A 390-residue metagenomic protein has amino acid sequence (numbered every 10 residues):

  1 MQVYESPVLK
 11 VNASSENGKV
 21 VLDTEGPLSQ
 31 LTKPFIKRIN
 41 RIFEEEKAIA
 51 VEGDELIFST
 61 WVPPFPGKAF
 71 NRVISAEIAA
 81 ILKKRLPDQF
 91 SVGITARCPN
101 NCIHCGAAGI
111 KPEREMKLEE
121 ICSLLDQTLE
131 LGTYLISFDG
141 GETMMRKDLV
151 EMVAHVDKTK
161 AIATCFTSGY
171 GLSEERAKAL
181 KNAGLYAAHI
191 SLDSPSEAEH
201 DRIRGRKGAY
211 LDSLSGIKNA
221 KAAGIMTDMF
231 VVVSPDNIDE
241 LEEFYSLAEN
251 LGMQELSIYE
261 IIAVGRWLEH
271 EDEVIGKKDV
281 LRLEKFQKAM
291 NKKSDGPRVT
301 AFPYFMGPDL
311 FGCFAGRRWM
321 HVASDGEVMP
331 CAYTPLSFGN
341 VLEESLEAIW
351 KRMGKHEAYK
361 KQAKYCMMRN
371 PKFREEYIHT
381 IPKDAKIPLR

Functional and structural regions predicted by a protein language model:
V3-V8, S14-Q30, P34, I39-I42 (+1 more regions): Flexible mid-to-C-terminal extensions adjoining Fe-S/redox cofactors in radical SAM and related proteins
N17-G18, L31-L56, P63-K178: Conserved alpha-helical substructure of the radical SAM core
S91, T95-C98, M306, S324 (+1 more regions): Residue-level signal for mature regions of secreted extracellular proteins and peptides
R97-A107, A315, P330-Y333, K364-K372: Local cysteine-cluster metal-coordination motifs and their immediate loop/turn environment, predominantly Fe-S cluster
G109-R114, R202-K207, E271-I275: Short glycine-enriched, charge-decorated loop/helix-capping segments at active-site entrances that position
K111, E142, S194, I262 (+1 more regions): Flexible, active-site-proximal loop/turn residues at the rims of small-molecule/cofactor binding pockets and catalytic
L118-D139, R146-E260: Radical SAM/AdoMet-radical enzyme domain recognition
M226, I238-E240, I262-P330, F373-H379: A C-terminal junction/extension of Radical SAM enzymes
